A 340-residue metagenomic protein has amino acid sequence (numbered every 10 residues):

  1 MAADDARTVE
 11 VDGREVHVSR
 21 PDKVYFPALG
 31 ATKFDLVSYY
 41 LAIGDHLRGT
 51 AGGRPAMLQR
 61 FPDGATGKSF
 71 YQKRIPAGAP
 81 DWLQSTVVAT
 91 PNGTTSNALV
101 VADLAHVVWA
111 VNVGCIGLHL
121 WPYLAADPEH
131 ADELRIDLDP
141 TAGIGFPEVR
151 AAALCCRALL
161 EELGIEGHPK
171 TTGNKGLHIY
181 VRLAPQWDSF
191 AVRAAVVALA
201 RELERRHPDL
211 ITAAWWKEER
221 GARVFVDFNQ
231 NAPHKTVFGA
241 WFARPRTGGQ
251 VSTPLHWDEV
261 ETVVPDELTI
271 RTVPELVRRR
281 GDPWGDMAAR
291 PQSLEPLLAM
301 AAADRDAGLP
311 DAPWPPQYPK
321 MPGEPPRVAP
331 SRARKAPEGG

Functional and structural regions predicted by a protein language model:
M1-G30, V37, R48, G52 (+4 more regions): C-terminal accessory nucleic-acid interaction domains of nucleic acid-metabolism proteins
A2-D12, L41-A142, F146, R150 (+2 more regions): SsDNA-processing nucleotidyl-transfer enzymes
Y39, F146-I165, V192-P208: Long, well-ordered alpha-helical scaffolding segments within enzyme catalytic domains, especially pronounced
Q59-F61, G167-G173, A214-E218: Short beta-strand
W121-A125, I165-T171: Catalytic micro-motifs at enzyme active sites that drive phosphoryl/nucleotidyl and oxygen chemistry
P147, K170, L183-P185: Nucleic-acid 5′ end/cap handling module spanning
T171-V181: Short, conserved phosphate-binding/catalytic loop or strand-edge motifs used in phosphoryl-/nucleotidyl-transfer
Y180-R193: Catalytic palm subdomain of template-directed nucleic-acid polymerases, centered on the conserved carboxylate motif
